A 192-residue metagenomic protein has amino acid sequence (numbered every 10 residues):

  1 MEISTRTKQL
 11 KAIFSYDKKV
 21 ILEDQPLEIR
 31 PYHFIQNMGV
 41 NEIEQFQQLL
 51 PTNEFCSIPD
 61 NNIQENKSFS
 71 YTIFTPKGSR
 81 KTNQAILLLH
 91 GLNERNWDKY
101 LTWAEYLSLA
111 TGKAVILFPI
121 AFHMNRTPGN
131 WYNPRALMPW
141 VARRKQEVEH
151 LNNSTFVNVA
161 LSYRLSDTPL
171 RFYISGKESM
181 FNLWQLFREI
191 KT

Functional and structural regions predicted by a protein language model:
M1, K191-T192: Repeat-unit-sized solenoid/scaffold elements
I3-T5, A12-K81: N-terminal cap/lid segment of alpha/beta-hydrolase-fold proteins
I43-E54, L117-H123, T127, L161: Charged, low-complexity, helix/coiled-coil-prone segments
C56-N62, I116-H123, G176, I190: Generic low-polarity alpha-helical segments
N61, L87-L101, S166-G176: Short, charged/polar micro-motifs that form catalytic or ligand-binding hotspots
E65, N83-Q84, G91, D98 (+2 more regions): Alpha-helical context
S70-Q146: Short, surface-exposed "cap/lid" segments of acyl-processing enzymes
P134-K191: Alpha/beta-hydrolase active-site loop
